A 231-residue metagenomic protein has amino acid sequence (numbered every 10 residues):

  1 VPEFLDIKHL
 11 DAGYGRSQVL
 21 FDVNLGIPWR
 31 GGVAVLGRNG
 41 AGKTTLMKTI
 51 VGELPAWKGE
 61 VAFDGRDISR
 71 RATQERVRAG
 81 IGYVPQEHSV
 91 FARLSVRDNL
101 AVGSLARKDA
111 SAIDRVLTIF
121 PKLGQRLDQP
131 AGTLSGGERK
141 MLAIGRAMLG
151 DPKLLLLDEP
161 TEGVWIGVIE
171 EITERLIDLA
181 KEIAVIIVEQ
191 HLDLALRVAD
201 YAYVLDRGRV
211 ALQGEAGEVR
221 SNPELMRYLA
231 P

Functional and structural regions predicted by a protein language model:
L36-R38: The feature captures the beta-strand-to-loop junction immediately N-terminal to the Walker
V51: Helix-to-loop junction immediately C-terminal to a conserved catalytic motif
G59-D67, A79, D109-I113, T118: Conserved ABC transporter NBD signature motif
P130-L134, E138: Conserved ABC ATPase signature
A147-M148: ABC ATPase C-loop
L155-E159: Catalytic Walker B motif of ABC-type/P-loop ATPase nucleotide-binding domains
I169-E182: Helical segment within the ABC ATPase nucleotide-binding domain
